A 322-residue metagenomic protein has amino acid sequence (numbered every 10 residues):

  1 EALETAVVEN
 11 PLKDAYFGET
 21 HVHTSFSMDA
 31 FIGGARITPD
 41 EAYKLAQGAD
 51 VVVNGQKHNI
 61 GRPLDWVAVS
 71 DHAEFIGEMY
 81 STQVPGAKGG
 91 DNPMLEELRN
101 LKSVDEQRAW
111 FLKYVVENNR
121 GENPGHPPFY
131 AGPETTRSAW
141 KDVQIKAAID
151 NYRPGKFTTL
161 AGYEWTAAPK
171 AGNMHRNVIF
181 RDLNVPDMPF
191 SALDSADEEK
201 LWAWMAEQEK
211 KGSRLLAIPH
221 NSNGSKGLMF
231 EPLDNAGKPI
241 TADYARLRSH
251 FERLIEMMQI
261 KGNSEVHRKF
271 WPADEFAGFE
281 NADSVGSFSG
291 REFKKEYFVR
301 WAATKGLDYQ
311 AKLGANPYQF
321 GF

Functional and structural regions predicted by a protein language model:
E1-F322: Extended, charged catalytic domains and RNA/DNA-binding interfaces, predominantly in divalent-metal-using enzymes
